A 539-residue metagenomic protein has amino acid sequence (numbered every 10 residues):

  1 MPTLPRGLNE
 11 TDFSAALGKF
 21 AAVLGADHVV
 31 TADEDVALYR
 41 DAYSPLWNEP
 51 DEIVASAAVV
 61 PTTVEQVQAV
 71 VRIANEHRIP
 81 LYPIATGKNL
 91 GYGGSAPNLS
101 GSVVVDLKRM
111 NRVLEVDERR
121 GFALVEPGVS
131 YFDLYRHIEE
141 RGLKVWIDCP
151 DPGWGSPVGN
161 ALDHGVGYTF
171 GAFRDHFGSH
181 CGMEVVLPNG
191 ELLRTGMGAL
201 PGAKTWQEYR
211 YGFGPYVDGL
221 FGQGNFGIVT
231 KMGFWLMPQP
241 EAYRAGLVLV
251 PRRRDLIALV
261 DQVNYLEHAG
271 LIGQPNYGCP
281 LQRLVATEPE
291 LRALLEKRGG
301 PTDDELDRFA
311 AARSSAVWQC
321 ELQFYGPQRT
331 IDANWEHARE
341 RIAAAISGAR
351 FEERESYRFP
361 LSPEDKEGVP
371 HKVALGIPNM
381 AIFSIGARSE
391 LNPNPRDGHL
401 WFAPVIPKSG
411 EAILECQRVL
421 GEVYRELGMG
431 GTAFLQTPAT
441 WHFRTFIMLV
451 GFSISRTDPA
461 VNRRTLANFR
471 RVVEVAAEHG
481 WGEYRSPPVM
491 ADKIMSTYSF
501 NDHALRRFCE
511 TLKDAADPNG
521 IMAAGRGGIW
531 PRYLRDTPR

Functional and structural regions predicted by a protein language model:
P2-N9, A15-G18, L24-A26, W47-S56 (+9 more regions): Conserved glycine-rich FAD pyrophosphate-binding loop
L4-G7, S56-P61, A123-V125, G246-L249 (+3 more regions): Short cationic amphipathic helices and targeting signals
G18-V29, E76-I79, E139-L143, V185-L192 (+10 more regions): Generic secondary-structure signature for well-ordered alpha-helical cores
K19-P45: Conserved oxyanion/phosphate-binding beta-strand-loop segments in alpha/beta enzyme cores
Q66-A69, D133, R253-V260, Q328-H337 (+2 more regions): Short, conserved charged micro-motifs
N111-E118, T230-A242, R313-S315, S389-A403: Residues forming anionic-ligand binding surfaces in small-molecule and nucleic-acid pockets of primarily soluble enzymes
R112-V116, V125-A269, R539: FAD-binding subdomain of flavoenzyme oxidoreductases
V217-D218, G233-F234, R244-D255, L259-I377: C-terminal cap/substrate-recognition region of VAO/PCMH-type FAD-linked oxidoreductases
